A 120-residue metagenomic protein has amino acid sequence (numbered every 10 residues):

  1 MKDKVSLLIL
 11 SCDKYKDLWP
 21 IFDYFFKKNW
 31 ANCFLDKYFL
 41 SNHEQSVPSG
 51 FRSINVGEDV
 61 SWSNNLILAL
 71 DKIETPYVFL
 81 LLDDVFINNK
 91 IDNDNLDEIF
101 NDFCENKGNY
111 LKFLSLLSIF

Functional and structural regions predicted by a protein language model:
M1-Y24: N-proximal low-complexity "stem/linker" segments adjacent to membrane-targeting elements
Y24-F34: Short, acidic, metal-binding catalytic loop of nucleotide-sugar glycosyltransferases
Y38-S46: Short, polar loop motifs at secondary-structure junctions
P48-V60: Active-site regions of enzymes building and remodeling cell-envelope glycoconjugates
G57-L66, L70, N88: A short, glycine-/small-residue-rich helix N-cap motif at loop->alpha-helix starts within glycosyltransferase
V78: Short aromatic/hydrophobic "clamp" motif used to bind/position activated sugar donors
D84-F86: The conserved acidic donor/metal-binding loop of glycosyltransferases
N89-I119: Conserved donor-nucleotide/metal-binding helix-loop-beta segment in metal-dependent transferases, i.e., the alpha-helix
